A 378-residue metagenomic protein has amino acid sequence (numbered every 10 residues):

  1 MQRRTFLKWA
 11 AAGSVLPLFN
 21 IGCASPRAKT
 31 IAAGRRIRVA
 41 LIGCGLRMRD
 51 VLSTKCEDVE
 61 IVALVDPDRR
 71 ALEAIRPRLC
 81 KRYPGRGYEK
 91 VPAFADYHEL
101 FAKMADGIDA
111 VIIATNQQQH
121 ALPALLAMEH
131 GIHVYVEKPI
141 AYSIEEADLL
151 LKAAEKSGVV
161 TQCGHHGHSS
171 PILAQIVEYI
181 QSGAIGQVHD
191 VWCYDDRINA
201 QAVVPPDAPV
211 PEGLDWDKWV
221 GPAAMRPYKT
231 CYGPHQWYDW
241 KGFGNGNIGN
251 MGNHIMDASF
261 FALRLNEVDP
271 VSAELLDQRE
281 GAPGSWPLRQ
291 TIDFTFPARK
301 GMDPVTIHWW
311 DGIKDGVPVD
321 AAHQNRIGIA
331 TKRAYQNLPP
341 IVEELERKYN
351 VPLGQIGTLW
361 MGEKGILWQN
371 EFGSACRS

Functional and structural regions predicted by a protein language model:
Q2-H133, D148-V160: N-terminal glycine-/serine-/threonine-rich beta1-alpha1-beta2 phosphate-ribose binding loop of Rossmann-like
V39-I42, V62-V65, I112-I113, Y135-V136 (+6 more regions): Structural recognition of the beta-strand scaffold that forms the well-ordered cores of secreted hydrolase catalytic
D50-T54, A74-P77, A121-L126, E146-A147 (+5 more regions): Short, solvent-exposed loop/turn and secondary-structure capping segments
H120, H130-H133, H165, H254 (+1 more regions): Histidine-centered active-site/metal-ligand motif
A121, L125, D148, S170-A174 (+2 more regions): A structural signal for well-ordered alpha-helical segments within the folded catalytic domains of diverse enzymes
H133-Y135, A141-K218: A contiguous active-site-proximal alpha/beta segment in oxidoreductase catalytic domains
E212-S378: Glycine-rich, aromatic-lined ligand/substrate-binding cores of catalytic and carbohydrate-binding domains
